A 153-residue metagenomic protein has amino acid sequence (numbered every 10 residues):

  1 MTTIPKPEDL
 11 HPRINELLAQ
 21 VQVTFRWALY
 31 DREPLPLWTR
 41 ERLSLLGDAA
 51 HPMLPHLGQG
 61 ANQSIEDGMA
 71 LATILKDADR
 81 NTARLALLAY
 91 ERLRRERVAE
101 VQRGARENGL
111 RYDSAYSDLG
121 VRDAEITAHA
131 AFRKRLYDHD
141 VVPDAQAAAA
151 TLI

Functional and structural regions predicted by a protein language model:
M1-R26, R80: Conserved FAD/dinucleotide-binding core of flavoprotein oxidoreductases
T3-K6, L17-Q20, L93, G104 (+2 more regions): Residues that form generic nucleotide/phosphate-binding pockets
V23-R111: Conserved mid-domain beta->alpha element of the FAD-binding
L46, V98-A99, G120, D140 (+1 more regions): Amphipathic alpha-helical interaction segments
S64, L88, G120-R122, R135: Exposed, low-complexity/repetitive linear segments and helix-based recognition motifs, biased toward charged/polar
R111-F132: C-terminal domain-closing interface element
I126-I153: C-terminal auxiliary extensions adjacent to catalytic cores
